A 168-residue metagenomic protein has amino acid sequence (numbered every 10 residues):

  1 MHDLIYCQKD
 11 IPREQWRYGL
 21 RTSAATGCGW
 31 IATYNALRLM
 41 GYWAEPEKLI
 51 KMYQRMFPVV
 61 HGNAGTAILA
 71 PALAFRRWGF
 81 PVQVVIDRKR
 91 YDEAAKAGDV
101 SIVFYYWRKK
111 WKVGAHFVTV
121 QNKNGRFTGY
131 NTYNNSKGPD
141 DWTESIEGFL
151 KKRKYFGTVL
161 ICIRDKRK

Functional and structural regions predicted by a protein language model:
M1-V60: Active-site-adjacent structural segments surrounding the nucleophilic cysteine of cysteine proteases and isopeptidases
H2-L4, K96, Q121-K168: Noncatalytic regulatory segments and standalone regulatory/sensor domains
W30, A64-I68, R153: A structural signal for well-ordered alpha-helical scaffolds and beta->alpha junctions
Y34, W107, Y133: Residue-level signal for short, function-critical loop segments
V59-K89: Helix-adjacent hinge/juxtasegments
V85-Y130: Active-site-adjacent substructure of cysteine-protease-like catalytic cores
